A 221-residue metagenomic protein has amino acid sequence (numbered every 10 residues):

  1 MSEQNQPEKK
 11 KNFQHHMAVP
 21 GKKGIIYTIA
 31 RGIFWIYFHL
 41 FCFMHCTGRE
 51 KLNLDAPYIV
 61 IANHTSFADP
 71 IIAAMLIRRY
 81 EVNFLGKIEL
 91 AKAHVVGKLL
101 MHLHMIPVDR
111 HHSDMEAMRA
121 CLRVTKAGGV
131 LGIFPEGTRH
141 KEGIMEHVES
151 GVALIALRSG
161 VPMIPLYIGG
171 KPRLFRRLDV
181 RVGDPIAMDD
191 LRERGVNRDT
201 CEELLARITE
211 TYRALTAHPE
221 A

Functional and structural regions predicted by a protein language model:
S2-I25, E116-A221: Non-catalytic C-terminal accessory region of glycerolipid acyltransferases and related lyso-lipid remodeling enzymes
S2-T47, K51, H94-L103: A transmembrane-helix-recognition feature enriched in membrane-embedded lipid enzymes and envelope glyco-/phospholipid
I26-T28, L52-H112: Catalytic core of membrane glycerolipid acyltransferases/transacylases, capturing the structured, soluble-facing
F34, H102-P107, P135-T138: Short, basic, glycine/proline-bearing loop/turn elements
Y37, I77, L100, V124 (+1 more regions): A generic structural signal for well-ordered alpha-helical segments
F43-H45, S113-A117: Glycine-rich, highly charged phosphate/nucleotide-binding loops
E50-N53, P172-L174: A short beta-turn/loop motif at secondary-structure boundaries
